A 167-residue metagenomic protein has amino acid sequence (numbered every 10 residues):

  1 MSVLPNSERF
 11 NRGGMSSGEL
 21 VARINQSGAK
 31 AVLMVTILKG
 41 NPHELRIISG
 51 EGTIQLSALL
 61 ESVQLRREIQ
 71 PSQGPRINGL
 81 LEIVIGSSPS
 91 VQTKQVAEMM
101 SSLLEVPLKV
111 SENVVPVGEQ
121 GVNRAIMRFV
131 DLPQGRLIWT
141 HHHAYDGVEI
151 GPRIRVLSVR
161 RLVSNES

Functional and structural regions predicted by a protein language model:
M1-S167: Phospho-regulatory, Ser/Thr- and acidic-rich intrinsically disordered linkers and terminal tails that flank modular
